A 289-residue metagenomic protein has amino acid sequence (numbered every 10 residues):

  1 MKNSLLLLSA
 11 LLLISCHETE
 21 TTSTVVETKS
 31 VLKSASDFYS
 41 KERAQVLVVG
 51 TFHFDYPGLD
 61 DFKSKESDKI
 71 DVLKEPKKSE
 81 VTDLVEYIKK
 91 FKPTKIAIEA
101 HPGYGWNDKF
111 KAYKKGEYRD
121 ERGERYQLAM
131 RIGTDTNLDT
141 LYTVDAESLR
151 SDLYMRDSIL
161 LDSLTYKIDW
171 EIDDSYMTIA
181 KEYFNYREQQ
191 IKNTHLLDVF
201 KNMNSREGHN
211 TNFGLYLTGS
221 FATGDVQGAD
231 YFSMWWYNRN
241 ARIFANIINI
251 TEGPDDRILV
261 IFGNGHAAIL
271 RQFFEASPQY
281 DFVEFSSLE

Functional and structural regions predicted by a protein language model:
K2-L8: Sec-dependent signal peptide recognition, specifically the positively charged N-region followed immediately by
I14-S15: C-terminal motif of bacterial Sec signal peptides marking the signal peptidase cleavage site
T21-Q45: N-terminal low-complexity, Pro/Thr/Ser-rich intrinsically disordered segments that act as propeptides or flexible
L32, K69-V85, K114-K115: N-terminal post-signal-peptidase region of extra-cytosolic proteins
D55-P76: Acidic/histidine-rich helix-loop elements that form or flank divalent-metal/phosphate-binding sites at the catalytic
K92-I98: Proline-aspartate-enriched helix->loop->beta-strand connector
F110-I250: Hydrophobic, often amphipathic alpha-helical segments used for membrane interaction and targeting
F232-E289: A cross-kingdom marker for long, charged
